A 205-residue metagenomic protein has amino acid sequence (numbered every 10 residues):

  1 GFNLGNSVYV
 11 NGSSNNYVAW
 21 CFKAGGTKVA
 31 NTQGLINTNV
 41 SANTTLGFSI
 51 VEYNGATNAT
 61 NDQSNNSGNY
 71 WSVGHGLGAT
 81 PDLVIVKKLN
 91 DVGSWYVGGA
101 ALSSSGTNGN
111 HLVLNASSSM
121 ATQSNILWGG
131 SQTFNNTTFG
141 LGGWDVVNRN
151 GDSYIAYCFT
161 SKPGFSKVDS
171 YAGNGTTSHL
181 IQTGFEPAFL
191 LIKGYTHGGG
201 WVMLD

Functional and structural regions predicted by a protein language model:
G1-D205: Surface-exposed molecular-recognition determinants
